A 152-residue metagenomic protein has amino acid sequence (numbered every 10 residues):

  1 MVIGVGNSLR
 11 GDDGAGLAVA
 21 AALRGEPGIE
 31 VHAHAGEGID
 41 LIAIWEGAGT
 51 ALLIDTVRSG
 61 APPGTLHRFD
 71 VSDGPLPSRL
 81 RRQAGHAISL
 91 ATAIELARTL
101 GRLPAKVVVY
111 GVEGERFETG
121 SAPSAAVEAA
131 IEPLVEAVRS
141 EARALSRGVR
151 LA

Functional and structural regions predicted by a protein language model:
M1-G114, S121-P133, A137-A152: N-terminal catalytic or cofactor-binding beta/alpha core of small enzyme domains
